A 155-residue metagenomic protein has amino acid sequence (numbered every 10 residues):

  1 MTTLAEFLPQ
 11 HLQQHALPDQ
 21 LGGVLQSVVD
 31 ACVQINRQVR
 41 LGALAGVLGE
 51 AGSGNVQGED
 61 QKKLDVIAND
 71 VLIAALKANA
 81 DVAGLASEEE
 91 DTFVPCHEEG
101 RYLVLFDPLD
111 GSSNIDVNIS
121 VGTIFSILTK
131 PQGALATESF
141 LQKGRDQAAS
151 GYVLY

Functional and structural regions predicted by a protein language model:
M1-L109: N-terminal subdomain of lithium-sensitive/metallo-dependent phosphomonoesterases centered on the IMPase/IPPase/PAP
G100-Y155: DPxDG-like acidic metal-binding loop motif
